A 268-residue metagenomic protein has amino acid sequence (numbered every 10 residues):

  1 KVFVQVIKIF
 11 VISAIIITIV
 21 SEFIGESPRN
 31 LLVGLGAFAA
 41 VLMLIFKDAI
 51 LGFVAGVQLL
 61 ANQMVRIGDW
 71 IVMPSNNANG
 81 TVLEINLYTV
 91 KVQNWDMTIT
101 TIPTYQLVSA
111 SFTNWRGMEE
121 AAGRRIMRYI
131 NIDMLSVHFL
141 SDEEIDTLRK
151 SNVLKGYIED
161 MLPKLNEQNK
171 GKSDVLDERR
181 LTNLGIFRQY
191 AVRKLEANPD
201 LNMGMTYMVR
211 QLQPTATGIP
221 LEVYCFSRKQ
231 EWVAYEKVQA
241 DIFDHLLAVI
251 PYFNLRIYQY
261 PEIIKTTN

Functional and structural regions predicted by a protein language model:
K1-A61, W95, I99-R125: Membrane-contacting alpha-helices and adjoining membrane-interface segments in channel/transport-associated proteins
K1-T18, E22-N30, D160-Y207, T215-T217 (+1 more regions): N-terminal membrane topogenic module
A55, L87, N94-M97, G117 (+4 more regions): Hydrophobic alpha-helix feature that most strongly marks membrane-spanning transmembrane helices and their immediate
L60-K172: Soluble accessory domains appended to multi-pass membrane transport proteins
N79, Y129, T206-M208, P220: Conserved beta-strand residues within beta-sheet cores
N131-D133, R210, E222-F226: Residue-level recognition of well-ordered beta-strand positions that form the cores of beta-sheet-rich folds across
Y224-E236: A short interface-forming secondary-structure element
